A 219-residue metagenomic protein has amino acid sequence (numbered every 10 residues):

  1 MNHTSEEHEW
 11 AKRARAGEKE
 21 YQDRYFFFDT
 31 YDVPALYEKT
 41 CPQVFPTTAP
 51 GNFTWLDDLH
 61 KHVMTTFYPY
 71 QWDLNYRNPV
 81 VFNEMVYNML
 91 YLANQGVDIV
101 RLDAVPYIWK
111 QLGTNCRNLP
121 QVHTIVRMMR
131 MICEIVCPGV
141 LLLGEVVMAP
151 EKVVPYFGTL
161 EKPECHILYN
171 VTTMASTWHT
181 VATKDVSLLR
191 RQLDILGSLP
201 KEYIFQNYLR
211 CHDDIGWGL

Functional and structural regions predicted by a protein language model:
M1-N78, F82-N83, L90, N94 (+1 more regions): Acidic/aromatic-lined carbohydrate-recognition and catalytic surfaces of CAZymes acting on diverse glycans
P42-F45, V147-P150, L188-L193, D214-G216: A general structural signal for short secondary-structure boundary/capping elements
E84-Y87, M128-M129, V186-L196: Short alpha-helical segments and helix-capping/turn motifs at coil-helix boundaries
F157-T159, A182-S187: Short, surface-exposed amphipathic charged segments that create phosphate/polyanion-binding patches used for binding
T180-A182, I204: Catalytic-domain carbohydrate-binding cleft regions of carbohydrate-active enzymes
Q192-L219: Active-site-proximal substrate-binding groove within the catalytic cores of carbohydrate-active enzymes
